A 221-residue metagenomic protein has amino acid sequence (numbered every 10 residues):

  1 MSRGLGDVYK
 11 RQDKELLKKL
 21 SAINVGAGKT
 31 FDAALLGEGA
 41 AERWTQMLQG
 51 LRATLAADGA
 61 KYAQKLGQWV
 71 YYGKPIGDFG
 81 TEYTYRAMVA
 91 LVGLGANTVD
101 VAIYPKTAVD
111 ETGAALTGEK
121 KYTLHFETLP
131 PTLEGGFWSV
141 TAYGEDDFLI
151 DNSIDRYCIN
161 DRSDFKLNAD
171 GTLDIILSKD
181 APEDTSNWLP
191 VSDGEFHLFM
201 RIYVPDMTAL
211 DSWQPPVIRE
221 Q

Functional and structural regions predicted by a protein language model:
M1-Y9: Single conserved hydrophobic/aromatic residue that forms the stacking wall/gate of nucleotide- or nucleobase-binding
K10-D13, L17, I23-G28, L36: Long, charge-dense tracts
I23-G26, M47-T54, D58: Structured segments of extracytoplasmic/periplasmic soluble domains in secreted or envelope-associated proteins
A40-T45: Solvent-exposed N-terminal domain segments of exported/luminal and surface proteins
A56-F199, Y203: Extended, compositionally biased non-globular segments
E195-Q221: Acidic/polar low-complexity flexible segments
